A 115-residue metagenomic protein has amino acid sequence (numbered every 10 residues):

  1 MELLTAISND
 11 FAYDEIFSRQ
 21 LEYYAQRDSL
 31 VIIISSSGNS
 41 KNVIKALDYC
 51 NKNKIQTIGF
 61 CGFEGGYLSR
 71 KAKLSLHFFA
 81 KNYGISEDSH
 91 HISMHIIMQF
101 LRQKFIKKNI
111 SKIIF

Functional and structural regions predicted by a protein language model:
M1-S111: Glycine-rich phosphate-binding loops that contact phosphosugars or nucleotide phosphates
I113-F115: N-terminal low-complexity/intrinsically disordered extensions
